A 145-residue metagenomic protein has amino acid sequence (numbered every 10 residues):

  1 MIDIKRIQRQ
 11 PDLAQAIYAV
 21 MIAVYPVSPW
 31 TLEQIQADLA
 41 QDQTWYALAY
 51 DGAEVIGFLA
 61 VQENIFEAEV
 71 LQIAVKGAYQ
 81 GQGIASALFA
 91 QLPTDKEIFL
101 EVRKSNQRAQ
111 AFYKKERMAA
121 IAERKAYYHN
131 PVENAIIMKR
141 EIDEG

Functional and structural regions predicted by a protein language model:
I2, R6-A78, S86-Q91, E141-E144: Acetyl-CoA-dependent GNAT
W45, E97-I98: Short active-site oxyanion
V55, A120-A122: Residue-level detector of beta-propeller blades
V70, I98-V102: Conserved hydrophobic beta-strand within the GNAT/NAT acetyltransferase core sheet that lines the active-site cleft
V75, Q80-T94, Q107-K115: Conserved acetyl-CoA-binding loop-helix of GNAT-fold acetyltransferases
R103-Q107, A126-G145: C-terminal "cap" of GNAT-fold acetyltransferases
Y113, M118, M138: Conserved active-site tyrosine of GNAT-family acetyltransferases
